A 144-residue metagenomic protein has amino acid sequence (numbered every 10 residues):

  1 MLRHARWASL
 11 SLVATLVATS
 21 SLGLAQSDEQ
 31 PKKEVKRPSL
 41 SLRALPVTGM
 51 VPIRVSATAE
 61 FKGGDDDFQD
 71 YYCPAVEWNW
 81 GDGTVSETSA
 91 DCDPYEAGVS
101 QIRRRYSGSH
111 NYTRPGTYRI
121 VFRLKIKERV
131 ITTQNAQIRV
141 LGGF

Functional and structural regions predicted by a protein language model:
M1-S11: Bacterial N-terminal signal peptides that target proteins for export
L2-H4, S21-F144: Extracellular/lumenal mature domains of secreted and surface-exposed proteins
S11-T19: Bacterial N-terminal signal peptides
